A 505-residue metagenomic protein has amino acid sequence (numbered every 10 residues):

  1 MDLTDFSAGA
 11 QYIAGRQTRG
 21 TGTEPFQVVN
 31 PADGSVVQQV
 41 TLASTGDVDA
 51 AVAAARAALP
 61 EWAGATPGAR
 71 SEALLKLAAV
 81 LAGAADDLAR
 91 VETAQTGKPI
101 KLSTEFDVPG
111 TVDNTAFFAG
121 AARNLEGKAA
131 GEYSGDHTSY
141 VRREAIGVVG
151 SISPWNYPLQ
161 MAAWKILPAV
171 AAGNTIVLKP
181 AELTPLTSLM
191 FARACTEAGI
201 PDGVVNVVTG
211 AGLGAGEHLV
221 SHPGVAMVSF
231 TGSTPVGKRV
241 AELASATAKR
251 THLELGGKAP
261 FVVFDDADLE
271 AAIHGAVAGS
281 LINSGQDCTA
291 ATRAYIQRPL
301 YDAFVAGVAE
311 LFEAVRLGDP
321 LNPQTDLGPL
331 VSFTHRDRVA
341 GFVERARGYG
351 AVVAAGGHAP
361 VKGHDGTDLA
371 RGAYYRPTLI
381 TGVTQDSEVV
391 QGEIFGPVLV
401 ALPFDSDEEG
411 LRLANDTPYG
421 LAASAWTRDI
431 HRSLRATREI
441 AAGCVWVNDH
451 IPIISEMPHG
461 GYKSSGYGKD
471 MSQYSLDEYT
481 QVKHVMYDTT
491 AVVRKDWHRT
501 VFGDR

Functional and structural regions predicted by a protein language model:
M1-A32: Hydrophobic face of amphipathic alpha-helices that form TPR/SEL1-like repeat modules and related alpha-solenoid
D33-Q39, V225, V262, R316 (+1 more regions): Conserved C-terminal structural/oligomerization subdomain of aldehyde/semialdehyde dehydrogenase
G34, R70, E92, T115 (+10 more regions): Residue-level signal for inorganic ion chemistry
V37-A43, A58-G64, S151, F261-F264 (+5 more regions): Short, well-ordered beta-strand elements within core beta-sheets of diverse protein domains
V37-L125: Glycine-rich loop-to-alpha-helix module at the N-terminal edge of alpha/beta enzyme cores
L59, A63, A78-A85, A89 (+19 more regions): Structural signal for hydrophobic packing residues in well-ordered secondary-structure cores of soluble enzyme domains
G127-A271, Q324, F404: Rossmann-like NAD(P) dinucleotide-binding subdomain of oxidoreductase/dehydrogenase enzymes
P235-T384, V447, R494-K495, F502-D504: ALDH superfamily catalytic-core signature
